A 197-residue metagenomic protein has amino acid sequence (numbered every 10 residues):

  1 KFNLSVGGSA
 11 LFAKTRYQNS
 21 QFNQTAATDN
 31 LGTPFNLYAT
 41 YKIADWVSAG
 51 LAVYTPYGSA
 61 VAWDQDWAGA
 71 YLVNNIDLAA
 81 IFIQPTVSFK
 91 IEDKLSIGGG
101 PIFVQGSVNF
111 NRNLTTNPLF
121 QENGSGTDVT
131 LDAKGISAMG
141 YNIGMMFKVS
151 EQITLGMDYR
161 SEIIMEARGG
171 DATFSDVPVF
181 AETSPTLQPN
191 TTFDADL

Functional and structural regions predicted by a protein language model:
K1-K14: Transmembrane beta-strand segments of Gram-negative outer membrane beta-barrel proteins
L11-A26, L31-L197: Outer-membrane beta-barrel porins/channels
